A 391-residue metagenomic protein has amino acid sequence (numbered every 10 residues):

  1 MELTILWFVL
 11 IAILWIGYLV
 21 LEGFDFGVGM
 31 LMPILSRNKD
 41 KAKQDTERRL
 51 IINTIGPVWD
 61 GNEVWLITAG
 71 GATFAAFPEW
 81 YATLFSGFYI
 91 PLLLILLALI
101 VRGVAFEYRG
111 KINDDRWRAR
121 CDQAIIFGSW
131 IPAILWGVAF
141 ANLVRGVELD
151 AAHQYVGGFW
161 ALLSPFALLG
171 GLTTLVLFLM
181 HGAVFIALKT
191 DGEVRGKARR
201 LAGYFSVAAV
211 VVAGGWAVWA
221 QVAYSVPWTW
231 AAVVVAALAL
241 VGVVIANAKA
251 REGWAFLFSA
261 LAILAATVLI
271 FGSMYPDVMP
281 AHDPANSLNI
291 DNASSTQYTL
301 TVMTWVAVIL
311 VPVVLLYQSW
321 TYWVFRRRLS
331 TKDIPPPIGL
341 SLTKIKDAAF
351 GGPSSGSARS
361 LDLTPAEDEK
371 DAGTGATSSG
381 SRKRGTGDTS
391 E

Functional and structural regions predicted by a protein language model:
M1-G61, I67-G70: N-terminal signal-anchor module of multipass membrane proteins
F26-P57, A76-W80, E107-A119, M180-R200 (+3 more regions): Juxtamembrane membrane-water interface segments of multi-pass membrane proteins, especially cytoplasmic-side
V58-S129, D150, P227: Membrane-interface helix-loop-helix modules in multi-pass inner-membrane proteins
Y108-E252, A266-L269: Long, contiguous internal "core" modules enriched in hydrophobic/ aromatic residues
L162-L177, Q297-V314: Hydrophobic alpha-helical transmembrane segments
L264-A285: Juxtamembrane non-transmembrane "cap" segments at the membrane-aqueous interface of multi-pass membrane proteins
A281-V302: Short, membrane-exposed interhelical loops at transmembrane-helix boundaries
L340-E391: Long, low-complexity, intrinsically disordered cytosolic termini of multi-pass membrane proteins
